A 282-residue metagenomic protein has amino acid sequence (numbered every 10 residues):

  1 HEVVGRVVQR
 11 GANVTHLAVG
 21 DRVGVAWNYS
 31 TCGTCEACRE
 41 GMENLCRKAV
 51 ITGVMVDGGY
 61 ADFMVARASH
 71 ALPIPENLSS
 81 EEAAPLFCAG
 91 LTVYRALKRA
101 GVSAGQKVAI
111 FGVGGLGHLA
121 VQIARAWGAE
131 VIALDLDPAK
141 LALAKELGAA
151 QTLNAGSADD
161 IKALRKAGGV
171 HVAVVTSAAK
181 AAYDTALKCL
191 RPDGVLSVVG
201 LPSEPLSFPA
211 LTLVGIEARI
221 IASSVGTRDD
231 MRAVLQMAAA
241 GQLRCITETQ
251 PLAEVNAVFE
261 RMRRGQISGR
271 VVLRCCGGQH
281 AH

Functional and structural regions predicted by a protein language model:
H1-E36, H70, P75-N77: Glycine-rich beta-strand-centered segment in the early N-terminal region that forms part of a ligand/cofactor-binding
V4, C32, A61, A71 (+5 more regions): A general structural signal for well-ordered alpha-helical segments in protein cores
T31-F111: NAD(P)H dinucleotide-binding glycine-rich loop of Rossmann-like/cofactor-binding domains, especially the beta1-alpha1
E76-D160: Mid-domain Rossmann-like dinucleotide-binding core that forms the NAD(H)/NADP(H) cofactor-binding site
A100-A104, I132, L136-R219, A240 (+2 more regions): Glycine-rich cofactor phosphate-binding loops and adjacent beta1-alpha1 units of small-molecule cofactor enzyme domains
D184, R228-H282: C-terminal hydrophobic helical "lid"/dimerization subdomain of Rossmann-like NAD(P)H-dependent oxidoreductases
